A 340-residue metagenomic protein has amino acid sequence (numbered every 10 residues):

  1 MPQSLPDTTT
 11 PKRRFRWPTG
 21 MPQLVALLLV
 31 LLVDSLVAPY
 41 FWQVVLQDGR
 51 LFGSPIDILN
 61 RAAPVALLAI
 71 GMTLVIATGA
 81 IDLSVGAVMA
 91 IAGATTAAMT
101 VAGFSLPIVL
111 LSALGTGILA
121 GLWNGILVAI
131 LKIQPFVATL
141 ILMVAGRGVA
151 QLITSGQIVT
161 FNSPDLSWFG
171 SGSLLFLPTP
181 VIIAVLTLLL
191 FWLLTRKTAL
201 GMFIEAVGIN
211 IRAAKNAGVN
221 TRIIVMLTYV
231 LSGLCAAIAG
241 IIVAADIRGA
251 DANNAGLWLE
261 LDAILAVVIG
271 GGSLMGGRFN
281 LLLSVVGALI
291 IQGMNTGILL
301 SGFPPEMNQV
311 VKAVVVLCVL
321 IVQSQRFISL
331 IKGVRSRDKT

Functional and structural regions predicted by a protein language model:
M1-P39, L189-L190, I209, N216-I223 (+2 more regions): Cytosolic-side transmembrane-helix boundaries in multi-pass membrane proteins
K12-P18, T78-I81, V101, I118-F161 (+4 more regions): Short loop segments and helix-boundary regions at transmembrane helix junctions of multi-pass inner-membrane proteins
Q23-L36, M72, M143-G148, I183-W192 (+4 more regions): Hydrophobic core segments of alpha-helical transmembrane domains in multi-pass membrane transport and ion-translocation
V33-S35, R50-A102, I126-I133, I264-L281 (+1 more regions): Single transmembrane alpha-helix segments in multi-pass membrane proteins
Y40-D57, A150-I153, T195-R196, G201 (+2 more regions): Inter-helical junctions in multi-pass inner-membrane proteins, predominant in energy-converting antiporter-like
D48, L131, P135-T198, I224-L227 (+3 more regions): Transmembrane helix-bundle core of multi-pass membrane transporters and related energy-transducing complexes
S105, V109-A113, L119-N124, V128 (+1 more regions): Helix-loop-helix "hairpin" substructures at the membrane interface of multi-pass membrane proteins
A236, I247, D251-A313: Transmembrane alpha-helical segments in multi-pass inner-membrane proteins
